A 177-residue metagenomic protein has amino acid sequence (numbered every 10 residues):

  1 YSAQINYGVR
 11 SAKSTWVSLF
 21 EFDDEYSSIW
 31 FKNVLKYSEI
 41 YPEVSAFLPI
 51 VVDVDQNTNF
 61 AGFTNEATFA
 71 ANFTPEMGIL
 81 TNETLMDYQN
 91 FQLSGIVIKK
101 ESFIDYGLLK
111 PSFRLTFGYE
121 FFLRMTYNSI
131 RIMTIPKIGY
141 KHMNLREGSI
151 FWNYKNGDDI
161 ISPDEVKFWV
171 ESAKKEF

Functional and structural regions predicted by a protein language model:
Y1-A12: Glycine-rich, basic loop-to-helix element that forms the pyrophosphate-binding segment of sugar-nucleotide handling
K13-S14, Q92-Y106: Conserved nucleotide-sugar donor-binding and metal-coordinating catalytic region shared by glycosyltransferases
V17: Short aromatic/hydrophobic "clamp" motif used to bind/position activated sugar donors
E21-E25, I50: The conserved acidic donor/metal-binding loop of glycosyltransferases
I29-T64: Conserved donor NDP-sugar-binding/catalytic core segment of glycosyltransferases
N59-T64, S112-R114, Y127-E171: Nucleotide-sugar-dependent glycosyltransferase catalytic core
P75-V97: A recurrent flexible, glycine/aromatic-enriched loop bordering the glycosyltransferase active site that acts as
R114-F121: Acidic donor-binding loop at a coil-to-helix junction in glycosyltransferase catalytic cores that engages
